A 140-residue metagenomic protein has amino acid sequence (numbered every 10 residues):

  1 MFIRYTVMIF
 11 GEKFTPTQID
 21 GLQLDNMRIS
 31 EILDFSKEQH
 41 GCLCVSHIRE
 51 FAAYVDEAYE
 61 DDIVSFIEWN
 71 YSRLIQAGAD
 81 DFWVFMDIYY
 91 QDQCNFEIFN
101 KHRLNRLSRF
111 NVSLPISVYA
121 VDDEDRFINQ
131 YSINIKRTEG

Functional and structural regions predicted by a protein language model:
M1-G140: Acidic (Asp/Glu-rich) sequence patches and key acidic residues that form negatively charged surfaces used
